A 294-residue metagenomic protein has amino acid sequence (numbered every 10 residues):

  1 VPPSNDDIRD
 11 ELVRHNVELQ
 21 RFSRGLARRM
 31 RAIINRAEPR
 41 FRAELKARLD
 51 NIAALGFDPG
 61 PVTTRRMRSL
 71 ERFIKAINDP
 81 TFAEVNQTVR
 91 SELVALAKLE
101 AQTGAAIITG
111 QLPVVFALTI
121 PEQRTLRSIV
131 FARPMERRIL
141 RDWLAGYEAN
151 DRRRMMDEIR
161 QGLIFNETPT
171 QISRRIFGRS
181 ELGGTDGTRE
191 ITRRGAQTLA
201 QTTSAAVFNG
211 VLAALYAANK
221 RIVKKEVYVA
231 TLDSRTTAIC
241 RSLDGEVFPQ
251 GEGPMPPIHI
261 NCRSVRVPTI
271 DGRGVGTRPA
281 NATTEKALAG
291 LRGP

Functional and structural regions predicted by a protein language model:
V1-D186, R273-P294: N-terminal leader/targeting and assembly helices and adjacent pre-domain segments
T185-A282: Acidic, glycine-rich two-metal-ion catalytic cores of nucleic acid-processing enzymes
